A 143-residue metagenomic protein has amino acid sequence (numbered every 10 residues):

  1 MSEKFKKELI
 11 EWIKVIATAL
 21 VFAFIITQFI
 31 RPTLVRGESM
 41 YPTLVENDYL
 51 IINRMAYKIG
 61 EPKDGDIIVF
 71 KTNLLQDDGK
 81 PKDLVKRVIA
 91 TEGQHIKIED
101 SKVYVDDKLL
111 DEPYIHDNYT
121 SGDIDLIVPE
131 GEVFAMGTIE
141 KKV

Functional and structural regions predicted by a protein language model:
M1-P81: Protein maturation boundaries and topogenic segments
R36-S39, D106, Y114, T120-V143: Acidic/glycine-rich C-terminal interaction modules and beta/coil loop segments that lie outside canonical DNA-binding
S39-T43, A56-E61, R87, G93 (+2 more regions): Short, surface-exposed secondary-structure edge patches
D48, K63-I67, Q94, E132 (+1 more regions): Structural motif
A56-K58, L74-Q76, I96, V103 (+1 more regions): Solvent-exposed loop/turn segments at secondary-structure junctions within structured extracellular/periplasmic domains
D83-K108: Mid-length scaffold segments of soluble, non-membrane domains
